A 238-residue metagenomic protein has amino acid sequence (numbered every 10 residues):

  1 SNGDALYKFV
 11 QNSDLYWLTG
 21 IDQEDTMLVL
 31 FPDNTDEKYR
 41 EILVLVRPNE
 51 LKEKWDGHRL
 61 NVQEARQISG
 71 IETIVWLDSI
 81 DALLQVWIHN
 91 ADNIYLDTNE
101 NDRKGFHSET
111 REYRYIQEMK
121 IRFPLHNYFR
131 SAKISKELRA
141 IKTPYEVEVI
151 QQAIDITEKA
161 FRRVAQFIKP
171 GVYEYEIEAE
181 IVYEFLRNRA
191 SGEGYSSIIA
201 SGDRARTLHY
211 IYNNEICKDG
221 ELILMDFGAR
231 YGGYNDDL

Functional and structural regions predicted by a protein language model:
S1-K159: A composition/biophysics-driven feature that prefers long, compositionally simple stretches
G3-F9, Q117, F129-E137, I141 (+1 more regions): Short catalytic-site patches enriched in acidic/histidine residues that coordinate or position cofactors/metals
N34, V164, Y234-N235: Short amphipathic alpha-helical leader/targeting segments
T35, R59-V62, F167, Y175 (+1 more regions): Short, charged/polar low-complexity linear motifs in solvent-exposed/disordered segments
I80-L84, V164, I181: Generic hydrophobic alpha-helical segments
R162-V172: C-terminal helix-coil-helix/basic helical segment that borders enzyme active sites and/or dimer interfaces and provides
